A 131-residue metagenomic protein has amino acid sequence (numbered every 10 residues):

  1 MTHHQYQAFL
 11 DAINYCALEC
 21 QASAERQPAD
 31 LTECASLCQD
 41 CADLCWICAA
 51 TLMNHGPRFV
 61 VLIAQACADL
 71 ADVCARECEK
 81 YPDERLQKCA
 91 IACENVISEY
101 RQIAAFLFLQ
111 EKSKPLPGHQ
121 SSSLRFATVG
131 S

Functional and structural regions predicted by a protein language model:
M1-S131: Amphipathic alpha-helical hairpins
